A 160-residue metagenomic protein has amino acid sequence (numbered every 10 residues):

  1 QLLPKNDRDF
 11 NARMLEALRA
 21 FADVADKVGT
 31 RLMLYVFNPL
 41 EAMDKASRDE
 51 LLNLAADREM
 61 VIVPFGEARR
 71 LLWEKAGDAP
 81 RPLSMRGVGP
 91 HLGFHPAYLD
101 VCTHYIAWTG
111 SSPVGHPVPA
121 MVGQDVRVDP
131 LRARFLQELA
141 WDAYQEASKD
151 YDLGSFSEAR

Functional and structural regions predicted by a protein language model:
Q1-F94, I106: Alpha-helical cap/lid subdomain in secreted, periplasmic, or secretory-pathway luminal O-acyl-processing enzymes
R81-H91, H95, V101-R160: Conserved catalytic region of serine esterases and O-acyltransferases that act on ester linkages in lipids
